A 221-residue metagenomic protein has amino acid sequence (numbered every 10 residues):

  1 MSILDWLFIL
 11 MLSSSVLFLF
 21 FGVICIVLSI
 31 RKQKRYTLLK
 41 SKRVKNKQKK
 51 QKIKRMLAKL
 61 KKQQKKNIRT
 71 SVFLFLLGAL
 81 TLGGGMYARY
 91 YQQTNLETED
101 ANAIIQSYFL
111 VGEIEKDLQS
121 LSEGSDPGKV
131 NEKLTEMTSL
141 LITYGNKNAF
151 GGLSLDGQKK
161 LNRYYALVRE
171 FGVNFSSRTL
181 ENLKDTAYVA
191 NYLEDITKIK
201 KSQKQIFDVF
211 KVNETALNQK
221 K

Functional and structural regions predicted by a protein language model:
M1-K32: Hydrophobic alpha-helical segments
I3-L10, Q63-K66, S154, V189: Membrane-interfacial loop-to-transmembrane-helix junctions in polytopic alpha-helical membrane proteins
W6-S13, R69-F73, K160: Alpha-helical transmembrane segments of integral membrane proteins
L28-K34, L80-N102: Transmembrane signal-anchor/signal-peptide helices with a preference for the extracytoplasmic
Q33-V72: Cytosolic-side transmembrane helix boundary signature
K62-R89: Internal/C-terminal transmembrane anchor helices
L80-G85, T138-N148, G172-F175, T179: Extended amphipathic alpha-helical scaffold segments
L96-E170, Y188-K220: Alpha-helical segments in soluble extracytoplasmic regions
